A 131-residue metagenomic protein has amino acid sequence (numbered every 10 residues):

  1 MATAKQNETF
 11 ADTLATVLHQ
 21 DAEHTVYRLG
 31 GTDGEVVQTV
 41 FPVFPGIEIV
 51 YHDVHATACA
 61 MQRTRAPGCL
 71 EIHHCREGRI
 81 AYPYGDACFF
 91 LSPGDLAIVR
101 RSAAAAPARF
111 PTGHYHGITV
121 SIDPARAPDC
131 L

Functional and structural regions predicted by a protein language model:
M1-P42: A short, N-terminal "cap"/entry segment at the start of jelly-roll beta-barrel domains of the cupin/DSBH fold
Y27-L131: N-terminal regulatory/effector-sensing and dimerization cores that precede helix-turn-helix DNA-binding domains
